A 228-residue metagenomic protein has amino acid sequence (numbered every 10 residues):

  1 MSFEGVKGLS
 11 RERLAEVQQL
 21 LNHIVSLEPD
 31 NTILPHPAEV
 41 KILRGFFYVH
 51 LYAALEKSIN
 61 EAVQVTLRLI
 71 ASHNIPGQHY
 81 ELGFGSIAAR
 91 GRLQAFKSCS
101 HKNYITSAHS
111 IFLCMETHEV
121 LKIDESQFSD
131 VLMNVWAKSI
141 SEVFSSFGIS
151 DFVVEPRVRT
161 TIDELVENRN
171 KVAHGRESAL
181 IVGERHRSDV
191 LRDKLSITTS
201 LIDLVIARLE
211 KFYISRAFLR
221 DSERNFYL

Functional and structural regions predicted by a protein language model:
M1, S26-D30, Q64-R68, C99-E119 (+2 more regions): Hydrophobic transmembrane alpha-helix bundles
M1-F46, V63-T66, H73-G83: Charged alpha-helical initiation segments
M1-S26, S141-L228: Polyanionic, low-complexity intrinsically disordered segments
L27-F46, Y104, A108, F112 (+6 more regions): Alpha-helical context
P35, S72-A95, H109, R169 (+4 more regions): Short alpha-helical interface elements
V40-L67, L195, I202: Short, hydrophobic, well-ordered secondary-structure elements
L51, S58, V63-V153, I162: Helix-loop junctions and short alpha-helical segments
